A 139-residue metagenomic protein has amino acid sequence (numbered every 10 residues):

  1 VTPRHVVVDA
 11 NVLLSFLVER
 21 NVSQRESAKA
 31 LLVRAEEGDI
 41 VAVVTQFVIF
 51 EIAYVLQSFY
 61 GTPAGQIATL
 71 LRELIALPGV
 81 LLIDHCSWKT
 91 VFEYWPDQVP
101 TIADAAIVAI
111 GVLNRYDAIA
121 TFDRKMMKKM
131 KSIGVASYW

Functional and structural regions predicted by a protein language model:
V1-H5, V108-W139: Acidic, PIN/NYN-like endoribonuclease modules and their adjacent C-terminal/linker elements
V1-V44, F59-Q66, A136-W139: Short, well-structured N-terminal submotif of metal-dependent ribonuclease cores
V8, V43-V44, L82, I102 (+1 more regions): Short beta-strand scaffold positions
V12, V48, S87, A106-I107 (+1 more regions): Alpha-helix capping/helix-boundary segments
E37-D39, L77, Q98, I133: Structured helix-beta-strand junction loops
G38-A42, G79, L113-A118: Short active-site oxyanion
Q46-V48, L70-Q98: Acidic catalytic patch
E51-A53, Q57-G79: Active-site-proximal, substrate-binding regions of enzyme catalytic domains and RNA-binding/basic surfaces
